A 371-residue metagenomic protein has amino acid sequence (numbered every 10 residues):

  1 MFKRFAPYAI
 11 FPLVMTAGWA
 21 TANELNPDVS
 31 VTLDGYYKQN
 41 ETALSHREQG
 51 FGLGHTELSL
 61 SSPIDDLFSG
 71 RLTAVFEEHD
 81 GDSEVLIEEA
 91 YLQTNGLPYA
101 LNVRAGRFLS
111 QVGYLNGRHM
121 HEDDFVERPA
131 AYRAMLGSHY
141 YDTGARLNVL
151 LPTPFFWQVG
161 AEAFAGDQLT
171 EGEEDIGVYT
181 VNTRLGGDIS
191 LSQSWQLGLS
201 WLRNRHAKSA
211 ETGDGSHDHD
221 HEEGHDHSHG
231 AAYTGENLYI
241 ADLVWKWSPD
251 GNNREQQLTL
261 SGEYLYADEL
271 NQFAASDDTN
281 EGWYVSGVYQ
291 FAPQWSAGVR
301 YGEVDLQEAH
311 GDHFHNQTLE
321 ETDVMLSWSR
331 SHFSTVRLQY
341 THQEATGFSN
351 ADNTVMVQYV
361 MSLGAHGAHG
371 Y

Functional and structural regions predicted by a protein language model:
G18-Q49, Y114, S216-G224, G251-Q256 (+2 more regions): Outer-membrane beta-barrel biogenesis signature
N23-Q168, D175-L191, S286-F291, G298-Y301: Outer membrane beta-barrel
E24, S192-D312: Detector for outer-membrane/organellar transmembrane beta-barrel domains, recognizing the amphipathic beta-strand
D28-D34, R71-V75, R104-F108, G160-F164 (+7 more regions): Transmembrane beta-strands of outer-membrane beta-barrel proteins
Y36-T42, V75-G81, V112, A130 (+7 more regions): Sequence/structural signature of outer-membrane beta-barrel proteins
S45-G52, D80-I87, M135-H139, E171-G177 (+4 more regions): Replace "Gram-negative outer membrane beta-barrel proteins" with "bacterial and organellar outer membrane beta-barrel
G54, L86-E88, A165, G177-Y179 (+8 more regions): Transmembrane beta-barrel architecture of outer-membrane proteins
L147, A241-L243, W328, A351-Y371: Outer-membrane beta-barrel "beta-signal"
